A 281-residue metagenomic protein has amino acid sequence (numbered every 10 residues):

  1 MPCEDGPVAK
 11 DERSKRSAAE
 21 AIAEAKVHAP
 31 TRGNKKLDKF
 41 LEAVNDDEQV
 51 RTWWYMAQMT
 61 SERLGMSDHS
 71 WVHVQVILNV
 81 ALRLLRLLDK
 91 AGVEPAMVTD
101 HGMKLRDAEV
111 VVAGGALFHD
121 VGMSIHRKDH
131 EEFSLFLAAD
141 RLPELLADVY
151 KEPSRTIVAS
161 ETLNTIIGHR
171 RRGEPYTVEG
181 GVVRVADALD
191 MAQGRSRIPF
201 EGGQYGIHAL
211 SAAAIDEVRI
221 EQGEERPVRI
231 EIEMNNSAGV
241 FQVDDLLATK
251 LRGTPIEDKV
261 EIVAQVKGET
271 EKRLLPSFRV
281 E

Functional and structural regions predicted by a protein language model:
P2-N45, R63-D68, N79-R106, F118 (+3 more regions): Divalent metal-dependent phosphate-bond-processing catalytic cores, especially two-metal-ion Mg2+/Mn2+ enzymes that act
N45-M56: N-terminal glycine-rich anion-binding loops that anchor highly charged ligand groups
M56-V76: N-terminal low-complexity or amphipathic/hydrophobic leaders
V111-G115: Active-site alpha-helix of zinc metalloproteases
G122: Catalytic acidic motif of RecA-like/P-loop NTPases
R127-D140: Post-HEXXH active-site segment of zinc metalloproteases
K151-A159: Membrane-interface starts of transmembrane alpha-helices
V158-E161, I167-R170: An acidic, phosphate/nucleotide-engaging active-site surface
